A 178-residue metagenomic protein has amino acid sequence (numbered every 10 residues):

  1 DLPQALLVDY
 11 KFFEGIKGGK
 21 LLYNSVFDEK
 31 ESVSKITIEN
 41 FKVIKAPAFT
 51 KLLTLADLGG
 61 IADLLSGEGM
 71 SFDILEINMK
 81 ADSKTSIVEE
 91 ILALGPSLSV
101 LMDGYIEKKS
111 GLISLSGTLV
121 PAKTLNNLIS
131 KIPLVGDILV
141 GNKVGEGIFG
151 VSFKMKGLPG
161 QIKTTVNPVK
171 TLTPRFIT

Functional and structural regions predicted by a protein language model:
D1-V120, F153-K154, L158-T178: Solvent-exposed beta-strand/coil patches in large extracellular/periplasmic or lumenal scaffold regions
V120-V166: Surface-exposed, gly/pro-biased binding rims or lids
